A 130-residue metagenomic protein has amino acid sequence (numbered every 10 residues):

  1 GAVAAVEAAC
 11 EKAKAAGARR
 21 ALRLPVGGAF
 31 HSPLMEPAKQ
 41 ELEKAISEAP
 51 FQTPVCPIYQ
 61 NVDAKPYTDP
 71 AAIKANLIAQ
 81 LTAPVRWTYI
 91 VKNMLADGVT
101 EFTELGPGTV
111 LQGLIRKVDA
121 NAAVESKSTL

Functional and structural regions predicted by a protein language model:
G1-L130: Acyl-group transfer acyltransferase/transacylase scaffold of fatty acid/polyketide systems
